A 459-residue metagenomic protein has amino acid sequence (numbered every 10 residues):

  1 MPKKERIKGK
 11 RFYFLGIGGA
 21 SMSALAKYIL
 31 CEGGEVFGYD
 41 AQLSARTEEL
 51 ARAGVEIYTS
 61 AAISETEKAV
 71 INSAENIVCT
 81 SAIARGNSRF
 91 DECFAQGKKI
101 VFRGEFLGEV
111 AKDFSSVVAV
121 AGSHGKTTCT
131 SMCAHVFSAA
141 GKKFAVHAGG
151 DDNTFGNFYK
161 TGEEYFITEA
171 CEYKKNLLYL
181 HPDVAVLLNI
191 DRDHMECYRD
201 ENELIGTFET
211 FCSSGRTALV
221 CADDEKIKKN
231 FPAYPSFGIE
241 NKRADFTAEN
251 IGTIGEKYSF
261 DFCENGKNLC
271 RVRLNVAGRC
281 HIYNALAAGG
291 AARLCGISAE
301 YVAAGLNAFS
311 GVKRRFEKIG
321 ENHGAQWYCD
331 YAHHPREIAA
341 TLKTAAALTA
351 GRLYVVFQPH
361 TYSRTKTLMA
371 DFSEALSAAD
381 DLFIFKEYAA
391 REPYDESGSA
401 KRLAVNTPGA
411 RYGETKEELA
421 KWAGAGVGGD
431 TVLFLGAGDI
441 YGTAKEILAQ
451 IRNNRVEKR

Functional and structural regions predicted by a protein language model:
M1-F102, F106, T247, L269 (+1 more regions): N-terminal leader/targeting and accessory segments in enzymes
K3-K10, Y28-C31, E65-A69, S81-A222 (+3 more regions): Phosphate-binding loop of NTP-binding sites
K3-Y13, S21-E32, F114, V184 (+2 more regions): Nucleotide phosphate-binding/pyrophosphate-handling subdomain across enzymes that bind or process nucleotide phosphates
G34-A41, A218-D223, V355-Q358, A379-A389: Short internal beta-strands
Y39, Y58-I63, V101-G108, H147-G150 (+5 more regions): Beta-strand->loop->alpha-helix junctions that form or flank phosphate-binding loops in nucleotide-handling enzymes
A53, F372-D430: C-terminal helical cap/extension that packs against the catalytic core of soluble nucleotide-cofactor enzymes
A74, E418-Q450, R455: A glycine-rich beta-strand to alpha-helix segment that forms a phosphate/ribose-binding loop at ligand/cofactor sites
